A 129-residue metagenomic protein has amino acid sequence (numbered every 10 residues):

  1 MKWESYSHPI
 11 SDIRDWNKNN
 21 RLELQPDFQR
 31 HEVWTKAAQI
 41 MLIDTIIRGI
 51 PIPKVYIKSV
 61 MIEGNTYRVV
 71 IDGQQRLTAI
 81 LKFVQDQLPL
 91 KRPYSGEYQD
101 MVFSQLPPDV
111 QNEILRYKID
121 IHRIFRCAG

Functional and structural regions predicted by a protein language model:
M1-D12, L22-G129: Basic- and aromatic-enriched surface patches that contact anionic nucleotides/nucleic acids
